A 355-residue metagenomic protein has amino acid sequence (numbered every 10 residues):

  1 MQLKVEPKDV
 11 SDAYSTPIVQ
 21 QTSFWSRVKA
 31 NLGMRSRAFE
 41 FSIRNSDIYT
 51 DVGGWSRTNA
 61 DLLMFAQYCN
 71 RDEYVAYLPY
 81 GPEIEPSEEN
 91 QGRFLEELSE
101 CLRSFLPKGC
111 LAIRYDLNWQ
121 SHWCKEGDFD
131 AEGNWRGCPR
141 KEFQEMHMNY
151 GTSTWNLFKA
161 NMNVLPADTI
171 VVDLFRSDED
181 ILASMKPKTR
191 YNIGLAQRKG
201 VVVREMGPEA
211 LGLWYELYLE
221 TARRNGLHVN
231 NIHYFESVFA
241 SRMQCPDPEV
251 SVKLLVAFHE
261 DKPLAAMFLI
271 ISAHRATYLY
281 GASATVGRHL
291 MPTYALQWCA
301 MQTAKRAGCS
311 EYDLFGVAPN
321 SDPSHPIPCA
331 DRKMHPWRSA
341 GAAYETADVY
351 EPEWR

Functional and structural regions predicted by a protein language model:
Q2-E73, S121-H122, G127, C138-P139 (+3 more regions): A conserved beta-strand-loop-helix scaffold within acyl/acetyltransferase catalytic domains
D72-M162, R275-W354: Acyl-donor binding region in acyl/amide transferases
